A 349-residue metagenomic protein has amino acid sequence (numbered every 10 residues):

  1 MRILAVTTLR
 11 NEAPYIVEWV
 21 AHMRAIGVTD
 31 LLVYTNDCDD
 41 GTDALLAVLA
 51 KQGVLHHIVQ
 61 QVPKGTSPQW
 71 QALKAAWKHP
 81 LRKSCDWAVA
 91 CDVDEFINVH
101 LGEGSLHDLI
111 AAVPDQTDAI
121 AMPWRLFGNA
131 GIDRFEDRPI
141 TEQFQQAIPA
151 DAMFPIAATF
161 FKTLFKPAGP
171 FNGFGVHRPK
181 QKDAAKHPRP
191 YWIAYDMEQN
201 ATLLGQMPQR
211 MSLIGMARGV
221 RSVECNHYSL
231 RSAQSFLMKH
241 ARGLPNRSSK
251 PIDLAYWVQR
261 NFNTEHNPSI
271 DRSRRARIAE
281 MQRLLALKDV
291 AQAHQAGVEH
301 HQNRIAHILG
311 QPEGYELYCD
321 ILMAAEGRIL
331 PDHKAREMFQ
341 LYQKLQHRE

Functional and structural regions predicted by a protein language model:
M1-A21: N-proximal low-complexity "stem/linker" segments adjacent to membrane-targeting elements
A21-D30: Short, acidic, metal-binding catalytic loop of nucleotide-sugar glycosyltransferases
T29, D86, D118: Short acidic/polar active-site loop segments enriched in Thr and Asp
T29-D37, I58-V62: Short beta-strand/loop segment that forms part of the nucleotide-sugar
N36, D92-D94, L101: Short acidic donor-binding/metal-coordinating loop in glycosyltransferase active sites
G41-A88, N98-L101: Active-site-proximal specificity loops/subdomain of glycosyltransferases
V99-A325: Catalytic-site signature of metal-activated, phosphate-bearing donor transferases, centered on the GT-A/GT-A-like
P312-E349: C-terminal non-catalytic accessory extensions
